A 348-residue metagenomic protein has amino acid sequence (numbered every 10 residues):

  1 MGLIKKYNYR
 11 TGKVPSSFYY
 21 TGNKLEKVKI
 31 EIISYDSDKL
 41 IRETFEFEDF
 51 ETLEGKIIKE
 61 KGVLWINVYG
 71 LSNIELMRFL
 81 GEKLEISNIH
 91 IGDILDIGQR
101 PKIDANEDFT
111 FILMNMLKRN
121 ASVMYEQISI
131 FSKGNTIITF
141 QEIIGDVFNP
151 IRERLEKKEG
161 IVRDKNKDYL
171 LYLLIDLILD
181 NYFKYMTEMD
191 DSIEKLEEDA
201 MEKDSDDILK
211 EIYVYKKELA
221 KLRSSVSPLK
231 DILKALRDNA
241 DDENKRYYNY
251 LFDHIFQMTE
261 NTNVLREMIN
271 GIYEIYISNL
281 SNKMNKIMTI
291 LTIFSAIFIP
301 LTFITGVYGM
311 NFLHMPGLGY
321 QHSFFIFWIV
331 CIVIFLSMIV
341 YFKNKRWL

Functional and structural regions predicted by a protein language model:
M1-E243, Y250, H254-T259, W347-L348: Peripheral, non-transmembrane regulatory/ligand-interaction domains of membrane transport proteins
A240-R246, G317-H322: Membrane interface segments of multi-pass transport proteins and intramembrane proteases
F256-L348: Hydrophobic alpha-helical transmembrane segments and their immediately adjacent juxtamembrane loops
